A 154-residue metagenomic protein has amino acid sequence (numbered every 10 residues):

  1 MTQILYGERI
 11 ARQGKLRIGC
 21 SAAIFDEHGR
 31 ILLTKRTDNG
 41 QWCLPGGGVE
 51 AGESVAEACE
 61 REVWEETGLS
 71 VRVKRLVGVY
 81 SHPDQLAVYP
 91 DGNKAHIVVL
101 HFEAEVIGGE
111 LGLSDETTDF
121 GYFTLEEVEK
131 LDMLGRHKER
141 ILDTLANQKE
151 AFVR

Functional and structural regions predicted by a protein language model:
M1-S21: Acidic, metal-coordinating catalytic segment for phosphate/diphosphate chemistry, firing primarily on the Nudix
K15-R17, T37-N39, L44, V71 (+1 more regions): Short connector loops at helix/strand junctions that flank enzyme active sites, especially segments positioning acidic
I18-C20, G29, V98-L100, T118: Change "...and in nucleic-acid phosphodiester-cleaving endonucleases..." to "...and in nucleic-acid processing enzymes
C20-A22, L76, F102-A104: A structural signal for short, well-ordered beta-strand segments
D26-E66: Conserved Nudix-box catalytic region and its N-terminal flanking loop in Nudix hydrolases and closely related
G40-Q41, E110-R154: Nudix hydrolase/Nudix homology domain
S70-V79: A short coil-to-beta-strand element that immediately follows conserved catalytic motifs
Y80-E110: Active-site-adjacent beta-strand/loop module that shapes the phosphate/pyrophosphate-binding cleft
